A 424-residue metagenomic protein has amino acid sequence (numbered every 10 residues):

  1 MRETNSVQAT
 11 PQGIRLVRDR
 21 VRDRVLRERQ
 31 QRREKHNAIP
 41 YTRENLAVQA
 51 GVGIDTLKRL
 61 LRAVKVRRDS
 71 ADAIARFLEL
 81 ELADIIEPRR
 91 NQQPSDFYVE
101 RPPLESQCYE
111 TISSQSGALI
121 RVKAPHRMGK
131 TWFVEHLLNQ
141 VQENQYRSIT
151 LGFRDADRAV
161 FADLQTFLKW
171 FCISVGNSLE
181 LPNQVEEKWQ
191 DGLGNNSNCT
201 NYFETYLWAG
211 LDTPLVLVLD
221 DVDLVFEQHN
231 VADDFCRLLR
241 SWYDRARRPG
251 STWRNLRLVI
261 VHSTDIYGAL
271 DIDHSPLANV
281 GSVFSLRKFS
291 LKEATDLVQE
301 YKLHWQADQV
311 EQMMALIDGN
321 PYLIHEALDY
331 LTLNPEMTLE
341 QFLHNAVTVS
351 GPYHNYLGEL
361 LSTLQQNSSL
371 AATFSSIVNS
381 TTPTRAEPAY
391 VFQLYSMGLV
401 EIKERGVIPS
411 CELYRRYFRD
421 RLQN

Functional and structural regions predicted by a protein language model:
M1-N45: A short, Lys/Arg-rich alpha-helix, primarily the initiator
R59-R76: Short, basic-rich loop-to-helix N-cap that marks the start of a DNA-contacting helix
P88-P125, K130-V141, T205, A209: Walker A/P-loop-proximal flanking segment of P-loop NTPase domains
R121, N139-A159: Conserved catalytic segments around the Walker B and adjacent sensor/switch elements of P-loop NTPase domains
F161-Q184: Conserved NTP-binding/hydrolysis module of P-loop NTPases
N177-L219, D223-N255: Mid-core helix/loop region of P-loop NTP-binding domains shared across ATPases and GTPases
G281-Q309, A327: Conserved small helical "lid"/interfacial subdomain of P-loop NTPases
H304-L399, K403-E404, E412: Winged-helix-like regulatory helical subdomains adjacent to P-loop NTPase cores
